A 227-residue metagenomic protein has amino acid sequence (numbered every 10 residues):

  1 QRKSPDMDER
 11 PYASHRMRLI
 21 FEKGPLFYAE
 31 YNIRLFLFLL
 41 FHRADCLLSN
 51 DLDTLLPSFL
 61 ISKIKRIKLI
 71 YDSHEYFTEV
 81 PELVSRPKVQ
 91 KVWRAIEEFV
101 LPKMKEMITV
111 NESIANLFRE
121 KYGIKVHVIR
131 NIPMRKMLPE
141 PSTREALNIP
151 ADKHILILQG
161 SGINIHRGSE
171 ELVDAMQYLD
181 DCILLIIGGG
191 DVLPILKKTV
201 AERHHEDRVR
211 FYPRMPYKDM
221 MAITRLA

Functional and structural regions predicted by a protein language model:
Q1, T78, R94-E140, R210-Y212: Donor nucleotide-sugar binding/catalytic pocket of nucleotide-sugar-dependent glycosyltransferases
Q1-F27, F38-L40, S113-R119, V128 (+1 more regions): N-terminal strand-loop element at the rim of the active site of nucleotide-sugar-dependent glycosyltransferases
D6-M7, K88, M137-P150: A short helix/loop element that forms part of the nucleotide-sugar donor recognition site in Leloir-type
L26-I33, K65-K68, F77-F99, I165: Nucleotide-sugar donor phosphate/pyrophosphate-binding loop at the beta->alpha transition of glycosyltransferases
I33-F41, L56, L60-I64, K88-M107 (+1 more regions): Membrane-proximal helix-turn-helix segments that form the acceptor-binding/catalytic region of lipid-linked
I108, P150-Q177, L185: Conserved donor-binding/catalytic core segment of Leloir-type glycosyltransferases
Q159-S161, I183-L196, P213: Glycosyltransferase donor-sugar binding loop
P194-M221: Nucleotide-activated donor-binding/catalytic signature segment of Leloir-type glycosyltransferases, i.e., the conserved
